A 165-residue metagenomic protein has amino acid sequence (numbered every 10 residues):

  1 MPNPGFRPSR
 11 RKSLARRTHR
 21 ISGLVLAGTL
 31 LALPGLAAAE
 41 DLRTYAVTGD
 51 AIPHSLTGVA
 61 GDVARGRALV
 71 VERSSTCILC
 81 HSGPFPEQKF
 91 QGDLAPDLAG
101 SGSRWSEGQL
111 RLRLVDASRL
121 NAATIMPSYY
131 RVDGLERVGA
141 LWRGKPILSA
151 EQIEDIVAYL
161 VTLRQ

Functional and structural regions predicted by a protein language model:
M1-R17: N-terminal secretory signal peptides that target proteins for export/translocation
S22-P34: Bacterial N-terminal signal peptides
A37-A39: Boundary at the C-terminal end of the N-terminal hydrophobic targeting segment
D41, G108, L112-R113, R119 (+1 more regions): C-terminal capping alpha-helices of c-type cytochrome domains
D41-E72: Electrostatic cytochrome c docking/interface patches
G61, R65-A68, D97, W105 (+3 more regions): Extracytoplasmic/secreted proteins, especially bacterial periplasmic and envelope-associated proteins
R73-T76, Q152: Short pre-active-site segment immediately N-terminal to redox-active cysteine/selenocysteine motifs in thiol-based
I78, S82-D116, I125-G139: Gly/Gly-Pro-rich "capping" loops immediately C-terminal to redox-active cysteine motifs in periplasmic/lumenal
